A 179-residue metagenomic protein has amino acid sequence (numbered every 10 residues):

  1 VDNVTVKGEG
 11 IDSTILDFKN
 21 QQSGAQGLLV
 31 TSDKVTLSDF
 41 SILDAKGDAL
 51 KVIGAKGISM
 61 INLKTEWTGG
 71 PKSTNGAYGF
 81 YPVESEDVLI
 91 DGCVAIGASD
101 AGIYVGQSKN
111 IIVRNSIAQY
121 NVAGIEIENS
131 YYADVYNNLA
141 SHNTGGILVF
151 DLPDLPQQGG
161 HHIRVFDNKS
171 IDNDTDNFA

Functional and structural regions predicted by a protein language model:
V1, T5-K7, F166, S170-A179: Short, intrinsically disordered, charge-balanced linker/junction segments flanking boundaries in proteins
V1, T5-V6, L16-D17, K51-G54 (+1 more regions): Short, T/G/N/S-enriched strand-turn elements that build extracellular solenoid repeat scaffolds
N3-K46: Right-handed parallel beta-helix/beta-spiral solenoid domain characteristic of secreted/periplasmic
T5-G8, V35-S38, I58-N62, V88-D91 (+3 more regions): All-beta strand scaffolds that present successive hydrophobic residues in beta-strands
E9-I11, Q21, D33, A55 (+4 more regions): Solvent-exposed coil/turn segments that connect beta secondary-structure elements in extracytoplasmic/periplasmic
D12-T14, Q22, L43, E66 (+2 more regions): Active-site/binding-pocket entry motifs
F18-L29, D44-K51, K72-P82, G97-Y104 (+3 more regions): Extracellular beta-strand/beta-solenoid scaffold signature
